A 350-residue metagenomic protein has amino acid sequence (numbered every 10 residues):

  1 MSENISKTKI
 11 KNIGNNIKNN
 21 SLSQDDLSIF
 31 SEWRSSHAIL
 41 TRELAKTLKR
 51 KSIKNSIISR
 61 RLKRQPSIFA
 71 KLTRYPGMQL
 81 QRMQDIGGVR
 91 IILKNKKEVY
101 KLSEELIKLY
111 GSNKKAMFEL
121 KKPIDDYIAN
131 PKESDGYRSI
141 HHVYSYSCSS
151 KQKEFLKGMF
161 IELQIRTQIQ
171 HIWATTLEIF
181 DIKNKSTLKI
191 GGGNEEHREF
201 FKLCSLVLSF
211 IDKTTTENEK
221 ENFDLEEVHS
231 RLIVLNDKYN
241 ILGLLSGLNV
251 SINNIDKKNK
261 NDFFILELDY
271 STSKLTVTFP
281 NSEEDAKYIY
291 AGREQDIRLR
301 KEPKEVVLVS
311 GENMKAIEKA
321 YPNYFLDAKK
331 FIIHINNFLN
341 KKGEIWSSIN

Functional and structural regions predicted by a protein language model:
M1-D26, F30-H37, E154-F263: An acidic, glycine-/histidine-flanked metal-binding catalytic module
D25-R74, K274-V277: Surface-exposed, low-hydrophobicity interaction/linker segments
K94-E98: Helix N-cap motif at beta-to-alpha junctions
I107-A116, N184: A common structural junction motif
S112-K151: Short Gly/Thr-rich strand-loop-strand
K274-E284, V309: A short, exposed loop/beta-hairpin motif centered on an aromatic-Gly-Thr core
E284-L299: A short, charged, amphipathic alpha-helix used as a generic interaction element across diverse proteins
R300-S347: Short, mixed-charge low-complexity intrinsically disordered segments
